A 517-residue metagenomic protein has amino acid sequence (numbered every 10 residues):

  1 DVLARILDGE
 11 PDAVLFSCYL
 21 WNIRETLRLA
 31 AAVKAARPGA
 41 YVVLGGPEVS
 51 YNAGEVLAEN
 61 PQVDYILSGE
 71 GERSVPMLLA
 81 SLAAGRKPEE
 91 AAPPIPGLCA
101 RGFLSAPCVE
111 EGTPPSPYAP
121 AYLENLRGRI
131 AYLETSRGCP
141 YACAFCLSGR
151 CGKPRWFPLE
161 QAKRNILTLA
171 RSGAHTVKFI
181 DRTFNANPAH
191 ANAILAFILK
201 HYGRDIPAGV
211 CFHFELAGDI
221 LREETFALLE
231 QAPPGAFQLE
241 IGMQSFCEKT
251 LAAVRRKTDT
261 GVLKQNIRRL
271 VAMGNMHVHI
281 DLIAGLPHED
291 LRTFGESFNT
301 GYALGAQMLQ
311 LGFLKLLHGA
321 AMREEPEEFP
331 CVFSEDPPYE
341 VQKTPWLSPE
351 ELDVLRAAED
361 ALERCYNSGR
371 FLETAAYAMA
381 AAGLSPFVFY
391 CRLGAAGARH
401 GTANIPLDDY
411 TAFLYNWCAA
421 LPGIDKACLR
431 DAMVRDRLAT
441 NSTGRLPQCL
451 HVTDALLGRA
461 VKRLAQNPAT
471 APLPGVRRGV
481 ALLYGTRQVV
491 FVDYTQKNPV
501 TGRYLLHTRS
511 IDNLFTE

Functional and structural regions predicted by a protein language model:
D1-L167, R171: Acidic, low-complexity intrinsically disordered segments
D12, D360-E517: Radical SAM enzyme core and accessory elements
L15, K163, T168-I180, Y202 (+3 more regions): Conserved C-terminal portion of the radical SAM core fold that forms the substrate/S-adenosylmethionine-binding
E25-L29, E55, G71, P158 (+4 more regions): Residues at alpha-helix caps and immediate loop-helix transition turns in enzyme cores, especially N- and C-cap
K34-G39, P61, K87, K200-A208 (+2 more regions): Short helix-capping segments at alpha-helix termini
L79, A191-N192, T225-F226, A320-E325: Short aromatic-enriched loop/helix-cap "lid" or pocket-rim segments at secondary-structure transitions that line
S116-A272: Radical SAM [4Fe-4S] cluster-binding motif and immediate context
